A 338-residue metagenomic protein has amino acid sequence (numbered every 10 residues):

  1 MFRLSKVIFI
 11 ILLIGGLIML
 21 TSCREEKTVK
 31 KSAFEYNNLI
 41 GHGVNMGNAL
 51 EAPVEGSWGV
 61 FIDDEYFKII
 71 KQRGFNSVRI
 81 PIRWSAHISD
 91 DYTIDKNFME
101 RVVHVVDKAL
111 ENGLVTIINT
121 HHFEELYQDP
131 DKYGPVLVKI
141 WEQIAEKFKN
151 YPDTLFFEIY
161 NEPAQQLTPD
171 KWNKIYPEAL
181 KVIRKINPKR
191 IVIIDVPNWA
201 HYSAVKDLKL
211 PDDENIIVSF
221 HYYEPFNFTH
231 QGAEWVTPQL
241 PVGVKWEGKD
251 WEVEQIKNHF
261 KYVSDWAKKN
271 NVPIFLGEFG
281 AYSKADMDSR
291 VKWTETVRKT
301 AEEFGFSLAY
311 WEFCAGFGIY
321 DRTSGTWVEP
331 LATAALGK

Functional and structural regions predicted by a protein language model:
M1-F9: Bacterial N-terminal signal peptides that target proteins for export
L20-S22: C-terminal motif of bacterial Sec signal peptides marking the signal peptidase cleavage site
R24-R79, Y92-T93, W266, A334: N-terminal carbohydrate-binding accessory modules
M46-D64, W84-D95, T229-Q255: Acidic/histidine-rich helix-loop elements that form or flank divalent-metal/phosphate-binding sites at the catalytic
F67-N76, Y92-H122, Y127-F156, W172-I186 (+1 more regions): An active-site-proximal structural segment forming one wall of the substrate-binding cleft that immediately precedes
V138-D250, K257-A281, E303-F306: Active-site region of glycoside hydrolase catalytic domains
D286-K338: Aromatic-rich peripheral "rim/lid" segments of glycoside hydrolase catalytic domains that contact and position glycan
